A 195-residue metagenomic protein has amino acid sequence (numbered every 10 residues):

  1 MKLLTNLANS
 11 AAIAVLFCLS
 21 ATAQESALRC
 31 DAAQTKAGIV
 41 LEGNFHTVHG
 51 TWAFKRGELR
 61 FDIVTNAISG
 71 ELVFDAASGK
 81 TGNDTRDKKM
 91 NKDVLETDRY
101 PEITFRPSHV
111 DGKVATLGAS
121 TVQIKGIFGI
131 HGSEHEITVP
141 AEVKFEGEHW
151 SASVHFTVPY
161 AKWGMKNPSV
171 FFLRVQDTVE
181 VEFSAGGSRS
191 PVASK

Functional and structural regions predicted by a protein language model:
M1-N6: Positively charged n-region of N-terminal signal peptides that target proteins for export
A8-S20: Bacterial N-terminal signal peptides
A23-K195: Low-complexity, acidic/polar, glycine-enriched regions of mature
